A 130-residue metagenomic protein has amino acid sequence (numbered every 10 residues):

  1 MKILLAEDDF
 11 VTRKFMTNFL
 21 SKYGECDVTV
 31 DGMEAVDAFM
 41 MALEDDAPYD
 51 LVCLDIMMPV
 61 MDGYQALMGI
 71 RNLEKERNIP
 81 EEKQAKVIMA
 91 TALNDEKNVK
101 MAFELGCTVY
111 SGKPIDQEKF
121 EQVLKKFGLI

Functional and structural regions predicted by a protein language model:
E7: Conserved acidic carboxylate
F10, S21, V28-M41, G63: Helix N-cap/capping motif at the beta->alpha junctions
D37, M41, Y64-E82: Short amphipathic alpha-helix used as the core "switch/output" element in two-component signaling
L43-C53: Active-site beta3 strand of CheY-like receiver
M58: Receiver (REC) domain active-site loop signature in two-component systems and cognate sites in sensor histidine kinases
K83, N94-V109, Q122: Alpha4 helix (beta4-alpha4-beta5 surface) of REC/receiver domains from two-component response regulators
I115-L124: C-terminal output helix
